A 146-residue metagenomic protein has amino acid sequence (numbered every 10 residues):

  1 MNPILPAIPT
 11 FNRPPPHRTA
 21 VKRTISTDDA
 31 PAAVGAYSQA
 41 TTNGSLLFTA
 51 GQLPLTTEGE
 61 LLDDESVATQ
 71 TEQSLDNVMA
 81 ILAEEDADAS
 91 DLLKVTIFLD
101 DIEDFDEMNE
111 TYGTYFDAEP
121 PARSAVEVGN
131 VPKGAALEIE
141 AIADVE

Functional and structural regions predicted by a protein language model:
N2-Q73, A80-S90, L99-E146: N-terminal presequence-like segments and the immediate start of the first folded domain
